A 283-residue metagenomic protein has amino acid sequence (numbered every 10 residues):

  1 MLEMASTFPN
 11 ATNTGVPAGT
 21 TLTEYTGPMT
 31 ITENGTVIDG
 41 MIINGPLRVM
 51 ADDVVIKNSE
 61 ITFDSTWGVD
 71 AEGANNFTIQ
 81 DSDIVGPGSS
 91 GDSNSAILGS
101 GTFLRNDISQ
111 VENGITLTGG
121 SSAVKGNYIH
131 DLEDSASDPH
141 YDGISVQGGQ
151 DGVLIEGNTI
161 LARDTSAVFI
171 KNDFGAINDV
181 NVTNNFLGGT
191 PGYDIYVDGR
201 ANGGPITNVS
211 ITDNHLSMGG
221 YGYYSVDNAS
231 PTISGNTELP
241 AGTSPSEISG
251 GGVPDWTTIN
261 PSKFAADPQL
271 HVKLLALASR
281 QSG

Functional and structural regions predicted by a protein language model:
L2-E3, T165, N178, G192: Short intrinsically disordered, low-complexity coil segments enriched in acidic
L2-P9, F77, P87-S90: N-terminal non-globular leader segments, chiefly Sec-dependent signal peptides
L2-T62: N-terminal segments that cap or nucleate solenoid repeat domains
L2-Y25, G204, N208, T212 (+1 more regions): Acidic, glycine- and Ser/Thr-rich low-complexity intrinsically disordered tracts in extracellular/secreted proteins
Y25-T26, N44-G45, F63-A74, G86-L98 (+5 more regions): Extracellular beta-strand/beta-solenoid scaffold signature
G35-I42, D53-F63, A74-G88, G99-N113 (+6 more regions): Right-handed parallel beta-helix
H140, G149, A176, P205 (+1 more regions): Exposed loop/turn and edge beta-strand positions of beta-sandwich/beta-sheet ligand-binding modules
